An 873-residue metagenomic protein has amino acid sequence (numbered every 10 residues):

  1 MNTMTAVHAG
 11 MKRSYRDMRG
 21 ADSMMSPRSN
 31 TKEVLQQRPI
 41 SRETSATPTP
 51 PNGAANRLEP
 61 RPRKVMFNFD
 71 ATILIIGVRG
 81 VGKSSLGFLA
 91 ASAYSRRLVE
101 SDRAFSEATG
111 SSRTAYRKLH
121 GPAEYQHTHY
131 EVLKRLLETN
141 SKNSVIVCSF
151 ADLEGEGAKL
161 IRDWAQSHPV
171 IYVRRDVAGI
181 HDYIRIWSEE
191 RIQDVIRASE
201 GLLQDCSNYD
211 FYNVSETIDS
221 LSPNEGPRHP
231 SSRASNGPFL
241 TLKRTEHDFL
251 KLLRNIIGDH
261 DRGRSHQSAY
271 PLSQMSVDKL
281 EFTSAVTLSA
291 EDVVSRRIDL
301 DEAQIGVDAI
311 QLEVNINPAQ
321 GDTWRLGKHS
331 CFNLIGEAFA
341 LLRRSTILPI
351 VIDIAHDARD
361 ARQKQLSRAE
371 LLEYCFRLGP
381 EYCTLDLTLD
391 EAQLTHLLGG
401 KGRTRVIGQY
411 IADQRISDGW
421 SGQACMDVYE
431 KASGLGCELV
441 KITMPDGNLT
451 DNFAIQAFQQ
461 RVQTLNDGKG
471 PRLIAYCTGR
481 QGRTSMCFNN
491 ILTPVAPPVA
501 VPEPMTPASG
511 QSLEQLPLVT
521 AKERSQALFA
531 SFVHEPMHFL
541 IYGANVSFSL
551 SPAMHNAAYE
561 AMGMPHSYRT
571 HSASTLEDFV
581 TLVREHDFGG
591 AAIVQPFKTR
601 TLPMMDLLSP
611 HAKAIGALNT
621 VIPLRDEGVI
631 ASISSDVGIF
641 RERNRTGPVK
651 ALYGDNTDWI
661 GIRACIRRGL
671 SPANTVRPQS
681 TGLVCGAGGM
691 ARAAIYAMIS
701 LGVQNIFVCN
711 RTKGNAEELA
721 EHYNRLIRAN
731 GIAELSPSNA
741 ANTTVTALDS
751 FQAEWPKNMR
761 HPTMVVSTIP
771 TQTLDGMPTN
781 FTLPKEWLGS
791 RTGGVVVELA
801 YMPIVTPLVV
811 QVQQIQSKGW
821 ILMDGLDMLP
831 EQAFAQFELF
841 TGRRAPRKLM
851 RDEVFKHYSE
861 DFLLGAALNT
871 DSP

Functional and structural regions predicted by a protein language model:
N2-N68, L89, A93, P169 (+3 more regions): NTP-dependent small-molecule kinase module
F88-K134: Conserved substrate/cofactor phosphate-moiety recognition/catalytic segment in nucleotide-dependent phosphotransferases
E124-S167, M562: Glycine-rich phosphate-binding loop used to anchor ATP phosphates in small-molecule kinases, encompassing both
R162-I186: Conserved phosphate-donor/acceptor-positioning beta-strand/loop module used by diverse small-molecule
T287-S289, A309-P318, K328-C331, V351-D357 (+4 more regions): Catalytic beta/alpha-barrel core
T388-P536: Catalytic alpha/beta core domains of metabolic enzymes, predominantly
P536-P672, Q811: Phosphate/diphosphate ligand-binding glycine-rich loop within oxidoreductases
P623, I639, T773-V854: Rossmann-fold NAD(P)-binding glycine/threonine-rich loop
